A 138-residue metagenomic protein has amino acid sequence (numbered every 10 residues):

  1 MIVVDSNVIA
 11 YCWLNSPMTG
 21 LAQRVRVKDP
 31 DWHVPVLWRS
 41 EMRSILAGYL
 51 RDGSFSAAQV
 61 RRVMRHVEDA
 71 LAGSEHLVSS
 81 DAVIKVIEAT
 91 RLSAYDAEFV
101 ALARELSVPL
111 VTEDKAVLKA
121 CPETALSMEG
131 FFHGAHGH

Functional and structural regions predicted by a protein language model:
M1, L92, V100-H138: Acidic, PIN/NYN-like endoribonuclease modules and their adjacent C-terminal/linker elements
M1-L37, Y49-A58, H136-H138: Short, well-structured N-terminal submotif of metal-dependent ribonuclease cores
V8-I9, W38, F99, A116-V117: Alpha-helix capping/helix-boundary segments
Y11-W13, I45, A120-C121: Residues that scaffold the ATP/ADP-binding catalytic core of kinase and kinase-like folds
D29, L46-L50, L71, S107: Short amphipathic alpha-helical interaction patches enriched in hydrophobic/aromatic residues with interspersed Lys/Arg
P35, Y95, E113: Replace "coordinates the UDP/GDP/TDP-sugar" with "coordinates nucleotide-activated sugar donors
V36-R39, Q59-T90: Acidic catalytic patch
M42: Entry/capping segment at the start of metal-dependent catalytic domains with acidic active-site entry clusters
